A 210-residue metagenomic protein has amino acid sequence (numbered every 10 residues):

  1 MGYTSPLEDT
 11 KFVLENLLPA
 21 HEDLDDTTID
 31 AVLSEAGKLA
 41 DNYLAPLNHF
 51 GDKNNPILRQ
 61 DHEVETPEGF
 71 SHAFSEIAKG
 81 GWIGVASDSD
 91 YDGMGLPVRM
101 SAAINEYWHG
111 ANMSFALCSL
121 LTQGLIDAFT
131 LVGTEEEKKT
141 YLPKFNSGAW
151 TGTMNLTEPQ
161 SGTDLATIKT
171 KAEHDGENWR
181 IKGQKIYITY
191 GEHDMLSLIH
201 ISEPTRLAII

Functional and structural regions predicted by a protein language model:
M1-A116, T140: Amphipathic, small/basic residue-rich leader segments at the start of a protein or domain
P19-A20, G110, D127-E135, S147 (+1 more regions): Short, well-ordered loop/turn and helix-capping segments at boundaries between secondary-structure elements and domains
P56-R59, L121-T122, G133-T170, Q184: Internal maturation/activation junctions in enzymes
W82, S89-D92, T134-E135, T157-S161 (+3 more regions): Short, glycine-/Ser/Thr-/acidic-enriched flexible segments
G84-S89, A111-I126, G148-E158: Core alpha/beta catalytic barrel or barrel-like domain that forms the active/cofactor pocket in diverse metabolic
G95-M100, D127-G133, T163-I168, G191-D194: Short acidic, glycine/serine/threonine-rich loops at helix termini
I199-I210: Single conserved hydrophobic/aromatic residue that forms the stacking wall/gate of nucleotide- or nucleobase-binding
